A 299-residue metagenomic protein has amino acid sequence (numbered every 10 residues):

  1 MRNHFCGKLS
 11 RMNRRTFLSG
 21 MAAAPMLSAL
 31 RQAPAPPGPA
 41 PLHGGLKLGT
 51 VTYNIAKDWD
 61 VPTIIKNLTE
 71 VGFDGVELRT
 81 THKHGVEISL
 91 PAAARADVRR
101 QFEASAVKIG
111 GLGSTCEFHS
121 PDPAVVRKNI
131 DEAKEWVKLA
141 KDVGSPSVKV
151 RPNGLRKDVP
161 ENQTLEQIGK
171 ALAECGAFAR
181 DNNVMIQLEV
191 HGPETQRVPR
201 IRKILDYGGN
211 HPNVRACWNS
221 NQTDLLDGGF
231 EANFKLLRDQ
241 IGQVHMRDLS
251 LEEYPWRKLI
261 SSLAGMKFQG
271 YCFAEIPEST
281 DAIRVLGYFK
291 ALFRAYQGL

Functional and structural regions predicted by a protein language model:
R2-F5, L9-K47, A56-V71, T195-L299: Histidine-acidic metal/acid-base catalytic patches
G20-L30, P34-P36, A40-L42, P62-T69 (+4 more regions): Active-site acidic/histidine proton-transfer and metal-coordination neighborhood in alpha/beta enzyme cores
L46-V51, V76-L78, I109-S114, V148-V150 (+4 more regions): Hydrophobic faces of well-ordered beta-strands that scaffold small-molecule active sites in alpha/beta enzyme cores
L48-T50, H82-G85, S120-D122, V159-E161 (+1 more regions): A short, structure-level motif marking secondary-structure boundaries and short turns
N54, E87-I88, V126, L165 (+2 more regions): A generic secondary-structure micro-motif detector that highlights 1-2 residue hydrophobic/ambivalent hotspots embedded
K57, P91, N129, I168 (+1 more regions): Charged, low-complexity surface patches
R79-R99, N153-D158: Glycine-rich, proline-tolerant flexible connector loops at the mouths of alpha/beta enzymes
T81, E117, N153, L249 (+1 more regions): Flexible loop residues that form catalytic and substrate-binding hotspots at small-molecule/glycan-binding clefts
